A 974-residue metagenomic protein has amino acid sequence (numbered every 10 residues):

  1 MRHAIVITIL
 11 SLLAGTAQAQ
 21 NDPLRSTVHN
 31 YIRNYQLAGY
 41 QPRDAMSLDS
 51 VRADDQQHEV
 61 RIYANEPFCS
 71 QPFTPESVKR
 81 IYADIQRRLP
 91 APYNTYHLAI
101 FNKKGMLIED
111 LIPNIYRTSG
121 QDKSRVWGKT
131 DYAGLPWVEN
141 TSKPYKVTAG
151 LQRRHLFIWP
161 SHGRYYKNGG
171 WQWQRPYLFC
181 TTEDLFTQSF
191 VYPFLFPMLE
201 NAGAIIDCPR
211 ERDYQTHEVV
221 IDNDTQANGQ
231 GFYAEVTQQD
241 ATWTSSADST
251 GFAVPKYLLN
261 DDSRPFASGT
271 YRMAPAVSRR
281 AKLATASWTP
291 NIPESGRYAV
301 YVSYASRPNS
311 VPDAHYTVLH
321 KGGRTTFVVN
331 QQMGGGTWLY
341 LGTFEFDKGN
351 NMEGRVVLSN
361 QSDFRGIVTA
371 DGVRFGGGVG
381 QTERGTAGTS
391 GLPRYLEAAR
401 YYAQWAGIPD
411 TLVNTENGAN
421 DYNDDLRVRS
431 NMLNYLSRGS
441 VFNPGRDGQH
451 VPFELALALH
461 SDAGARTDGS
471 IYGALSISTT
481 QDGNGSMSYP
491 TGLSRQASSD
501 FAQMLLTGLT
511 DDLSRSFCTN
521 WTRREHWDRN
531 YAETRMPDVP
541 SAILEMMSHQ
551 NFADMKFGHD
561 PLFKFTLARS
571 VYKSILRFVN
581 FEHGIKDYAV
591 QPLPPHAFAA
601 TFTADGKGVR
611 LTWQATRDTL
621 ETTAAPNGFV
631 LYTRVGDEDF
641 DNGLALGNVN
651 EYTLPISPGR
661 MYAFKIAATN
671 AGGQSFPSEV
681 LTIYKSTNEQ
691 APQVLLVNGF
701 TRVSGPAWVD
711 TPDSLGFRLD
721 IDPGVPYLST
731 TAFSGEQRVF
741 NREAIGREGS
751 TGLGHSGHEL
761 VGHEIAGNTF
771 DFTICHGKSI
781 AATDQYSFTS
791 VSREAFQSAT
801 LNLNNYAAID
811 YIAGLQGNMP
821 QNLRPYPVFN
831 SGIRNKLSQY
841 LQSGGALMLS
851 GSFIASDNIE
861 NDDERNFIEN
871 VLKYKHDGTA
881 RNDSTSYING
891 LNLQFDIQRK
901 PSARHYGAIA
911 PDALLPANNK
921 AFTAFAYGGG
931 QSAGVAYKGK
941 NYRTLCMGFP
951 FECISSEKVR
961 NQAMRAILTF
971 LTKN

Functional and structural regions predicted by a protein language model:
Y63-A64, S70-Q172, D363, A370-L392 (+3 more regions): Non-catalytic propeptide/linker segments at domain boundaries
A276, R355, Q361, G372-G380 (+5 more regions): Active-site-adjacent mobile loop/cap segments within catalytic or ligand-binding domains
A284-P308: A short beta-strand element within beta-rich, extracytoplasmic domains of secreted/secretory-pathway proteins
M536-F552, S570, N805-I809, Q842-S850 (+3 more regions): A glycine-centered loop/beta-turn motif at secondary-structure junctions
F578-T623, G673-P692: Pro/Thr/Ser/Gly-rich low-complexity, intrinsically disordered linker/stalk tracts
T653-G673: Beta-strand-rich modules
G735-R865: Helical hinge/lid and interdomain linker segments adjacent to catalytic or ligand-binding clefts that mediate domain
L815-A921, V959, A963: A glycine-rich, often tryptophan-bearing local segment used as a flexible ligand/cofactor-contacting loop or short
